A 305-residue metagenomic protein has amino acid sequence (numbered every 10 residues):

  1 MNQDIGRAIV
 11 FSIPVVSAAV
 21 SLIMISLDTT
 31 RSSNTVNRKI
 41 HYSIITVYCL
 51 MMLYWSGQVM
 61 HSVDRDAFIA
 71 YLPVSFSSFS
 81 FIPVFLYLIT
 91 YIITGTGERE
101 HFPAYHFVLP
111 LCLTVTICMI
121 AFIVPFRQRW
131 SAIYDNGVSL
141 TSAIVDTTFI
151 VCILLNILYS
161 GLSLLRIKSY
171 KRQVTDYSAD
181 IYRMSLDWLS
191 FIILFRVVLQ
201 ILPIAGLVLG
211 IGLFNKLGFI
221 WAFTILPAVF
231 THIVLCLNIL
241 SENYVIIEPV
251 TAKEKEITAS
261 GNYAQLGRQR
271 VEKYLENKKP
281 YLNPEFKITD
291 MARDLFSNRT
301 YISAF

Functional and structural regions predicted by a protein language model:
M1-M119, G137: N-terminal low-complexity or simple alpha-helical regulatory segments that function as activation/interaction modules
Q3-P14, I120-F126, Y134-L165, G218-W221: Extracellular-loop-to-transmembrane junctions of the mid-late helices
S21, I82, I157-K171: Membrane-water interface of transmembrane alpha-helices
D28-T30, S56-A67, A121-A132, I204-N215: Juxtamembrane "helix-exit" motif on the non-cytosolic side of transmembrane helices
T30-R31, Y91-E98, L165-I181: Cytoplasmic membrane-interface regions of multi-pass membrane proteins
T94-I123, L140-F149, D180-R196: The cytoplasmic-loop to transmembrane-helix boundary for the fourth helix
I193-V250: Interfacial "cap-and-anchor" motif at the non-cytosolic start of specific transmembrane alpha-helices
L237-F305: Membrane-proximal linker segments that couple transmembrane helices to downstream signaling/catalytic modules
